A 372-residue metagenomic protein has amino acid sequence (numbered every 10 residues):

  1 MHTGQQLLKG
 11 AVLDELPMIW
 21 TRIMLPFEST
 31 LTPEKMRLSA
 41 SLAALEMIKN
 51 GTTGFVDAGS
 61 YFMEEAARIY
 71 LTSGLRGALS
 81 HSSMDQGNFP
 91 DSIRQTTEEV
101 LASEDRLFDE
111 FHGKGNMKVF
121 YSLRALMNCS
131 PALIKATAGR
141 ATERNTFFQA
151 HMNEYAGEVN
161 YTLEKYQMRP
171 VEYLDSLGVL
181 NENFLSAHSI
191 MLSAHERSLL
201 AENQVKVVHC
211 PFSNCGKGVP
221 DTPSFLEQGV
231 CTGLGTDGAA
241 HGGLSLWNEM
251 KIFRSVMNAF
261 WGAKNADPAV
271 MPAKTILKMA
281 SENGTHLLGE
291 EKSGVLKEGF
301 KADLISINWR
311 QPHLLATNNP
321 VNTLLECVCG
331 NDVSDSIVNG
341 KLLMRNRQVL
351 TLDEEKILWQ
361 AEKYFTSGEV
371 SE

Functional and structural regions predicted by a protein language model:
L7-L38, A78-V100, Y155-N183, Q204 (+1 more regions): Active-site gating loops and adjacent loop-to-helix segments of metal-dependent hydrolytic enzymes
K9-L75, V100-G113, A361-S371: Alpha-helical scaffold segments that flank or form the walls of functional sites
G51, Y70, Y121, H151 (+9 more regions): Divalent metal-coordination and catalytic microenvironments
F55-V56, A78, Q149, L185-A187 (+2 more regions): Structural detector of well-ordered beta-strand residues that form the stable sheet scaffold of enzyme domains
A66-I190: Metal-coordinating catalytic core of metallo-dependent amide/deamination hydrolases
S176-N183, P223-Q311, C327-V328: His/Asp/Glu-enriched, well-ordered alpha-helical/loop segment that forms or immediately abuts the divalent-metal
L192-H195, L199-T236: A conserved active-site cap/scaffold subdomain adjacent to cofactor or substrate pockets
K301-L358: C-terminal cap of metal-dependent C-N hydrolases
